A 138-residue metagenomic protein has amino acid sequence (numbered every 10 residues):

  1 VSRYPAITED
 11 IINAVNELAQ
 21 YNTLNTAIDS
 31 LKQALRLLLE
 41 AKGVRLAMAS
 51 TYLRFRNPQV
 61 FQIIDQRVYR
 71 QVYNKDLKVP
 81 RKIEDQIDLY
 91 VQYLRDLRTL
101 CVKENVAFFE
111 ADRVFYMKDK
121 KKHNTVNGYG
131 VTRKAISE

Functional and structural regions predicted by a protein language model:
V1-L37: Long, highly charged, low-complexity intrinsically disordered interaction regions that mediate electrostatic DNA/RNA
A27, A49, Q86-L89: Residue-level preference for long, well-ordered alpha-helices that form the structural scaffold of enzyme catalytic
A34-L37, Y52, D96: Short, hydrophobic/aromatic alpha-helical segments in well-folded domains
A41: Acidic-histidine catalytic/liganding microenvironments
A49-F55: Short hydrophobic alpha-helical segments that form membrane-spanning helices or hydrophobic packing faces of helical
F55-F61: Catalytic Zn2+-binding segment of zinc metalloproteases
Q62-E138: C-terminal accessory module of base-excision DNA glycosylases/AP lyases that mediates lesion recognition and DNA
